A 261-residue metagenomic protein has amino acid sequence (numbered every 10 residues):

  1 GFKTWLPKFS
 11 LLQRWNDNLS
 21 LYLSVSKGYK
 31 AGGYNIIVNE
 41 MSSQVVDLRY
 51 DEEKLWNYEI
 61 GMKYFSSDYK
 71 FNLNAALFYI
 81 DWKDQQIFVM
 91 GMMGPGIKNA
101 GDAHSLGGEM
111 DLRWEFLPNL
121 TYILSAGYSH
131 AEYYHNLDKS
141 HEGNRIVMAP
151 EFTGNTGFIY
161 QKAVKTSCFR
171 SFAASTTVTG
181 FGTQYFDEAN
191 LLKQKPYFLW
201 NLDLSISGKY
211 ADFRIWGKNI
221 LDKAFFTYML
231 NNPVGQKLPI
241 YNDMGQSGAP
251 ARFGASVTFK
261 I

Functional and structural regions predicted by a protein language model:
K3, L12-R14, K27, E52 (+5 more regions): Residue-level signature of outer-membrane beta-barrel architecture
W5-F9, V46, W56-I60, L106-M110 (+3 more regions): Hydrophobic, lipid-facing positions within transmembrane beta-strands of outer-membrane proteins
R14, N18-S26, R49-L106, E132-Y133: Membrane-embedded beta-barrel scaffold of Gram-negative outer-membrane proteins
N16-N18, S67-F71, N119, A163-F172 (+1 more regions): Short loop/turn motifs that connect adjacent beta-strands in outer-membrane beta-barrel proteins
N18, G28-G32, S67-Y69, I80-D84 (+4 more regions): Structural signature of outer-membrane beta-barrel domains
Y29, Y122, T179-D187, S205-I261: C-terminal beta-signal and adjacent terminal beta-strands/loops of Gram-negative outer-membrane beta-barrel proteins
Y34-M41, Q85-M93, S129, Y133-E142 (+2 more regions): Outer-membrane beta-barrel translocator domains and adjoining extracellular loop/strand segments of Gram-negative
L77-D81, K98-E188, S256-K260: Gram-negative outer-membrane beta-barrel transporters
